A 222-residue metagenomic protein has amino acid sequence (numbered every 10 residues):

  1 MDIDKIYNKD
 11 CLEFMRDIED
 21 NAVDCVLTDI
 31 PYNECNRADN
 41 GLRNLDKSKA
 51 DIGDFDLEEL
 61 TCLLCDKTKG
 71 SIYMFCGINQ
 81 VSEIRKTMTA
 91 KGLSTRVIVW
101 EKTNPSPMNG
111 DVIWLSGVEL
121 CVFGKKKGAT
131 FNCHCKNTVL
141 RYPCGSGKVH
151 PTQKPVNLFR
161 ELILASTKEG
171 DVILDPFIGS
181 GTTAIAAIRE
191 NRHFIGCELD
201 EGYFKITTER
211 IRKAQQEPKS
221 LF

Functional and structural regions predicted by a protein language model:
M1, T208-F222: Short, conserved SAM-binding/catalytic segment of Class I S-adenosyl-L-methionine-dependent methyltransferases
M1-G196, D200-K205: Core catalytic lobe of class I
